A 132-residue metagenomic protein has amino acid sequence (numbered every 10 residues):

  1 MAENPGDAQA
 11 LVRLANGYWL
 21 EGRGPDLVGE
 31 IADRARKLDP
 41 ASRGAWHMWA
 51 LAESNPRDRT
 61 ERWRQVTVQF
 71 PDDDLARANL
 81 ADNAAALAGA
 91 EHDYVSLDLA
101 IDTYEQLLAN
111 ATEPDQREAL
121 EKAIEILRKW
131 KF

Functional and structural regions predicted by a protein language model:
M1-A8: N-terminal leader/linker segments that initiate helical-solenoid repeat arrays
E3, L38, Q69, T103-Q106 (+1 more regions): Residue position in alpha-helical solenoids
N4, R13-A15, L120: Ligand-binding pocket scaffold of soluble enzyme catalytic domains
Q9-G22, G29-D93: Alpha-helical adaptor scaffolds
R23, E91, A111-D115: Charged, low-complexity interaction regions
D98-F132: Terminal, low-structured helical/coil segments at or just beyond the last alpha-helical repeat
